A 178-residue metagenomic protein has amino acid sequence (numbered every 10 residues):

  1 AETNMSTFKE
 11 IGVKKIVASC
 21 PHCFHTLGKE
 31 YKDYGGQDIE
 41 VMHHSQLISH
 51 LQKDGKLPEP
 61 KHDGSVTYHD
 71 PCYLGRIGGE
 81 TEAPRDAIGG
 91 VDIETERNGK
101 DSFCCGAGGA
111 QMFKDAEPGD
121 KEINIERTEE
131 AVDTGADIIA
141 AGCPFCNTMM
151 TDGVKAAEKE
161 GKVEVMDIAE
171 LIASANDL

Functional and structural regions predicted by a protein language model:
A1-L178: Iron-sulfur cluster-binding electron-transfer modules in prokaryotic oxidoreductases
